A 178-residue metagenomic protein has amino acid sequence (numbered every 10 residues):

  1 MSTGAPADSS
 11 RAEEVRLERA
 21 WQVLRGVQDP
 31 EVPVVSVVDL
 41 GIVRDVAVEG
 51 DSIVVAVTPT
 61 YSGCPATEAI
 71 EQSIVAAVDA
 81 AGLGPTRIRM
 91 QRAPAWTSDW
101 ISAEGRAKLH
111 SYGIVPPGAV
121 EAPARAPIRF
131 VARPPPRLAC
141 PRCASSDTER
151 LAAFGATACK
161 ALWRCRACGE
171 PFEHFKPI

Functional and structural regions predicted by a protein language model:
M1-I178: Domain-level signature for proteins that mediate thiol-based redox and metal-cofactor handling
